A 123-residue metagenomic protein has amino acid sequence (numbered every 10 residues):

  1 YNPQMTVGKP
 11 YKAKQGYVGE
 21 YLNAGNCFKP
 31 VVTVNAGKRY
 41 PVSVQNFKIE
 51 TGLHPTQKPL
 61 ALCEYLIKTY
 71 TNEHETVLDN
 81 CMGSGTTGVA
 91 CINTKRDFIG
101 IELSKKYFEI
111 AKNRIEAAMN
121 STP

Functional and structural regions predicted by a protein language model:
Y1-P123: Class I S-adenosyl-L-methionine
